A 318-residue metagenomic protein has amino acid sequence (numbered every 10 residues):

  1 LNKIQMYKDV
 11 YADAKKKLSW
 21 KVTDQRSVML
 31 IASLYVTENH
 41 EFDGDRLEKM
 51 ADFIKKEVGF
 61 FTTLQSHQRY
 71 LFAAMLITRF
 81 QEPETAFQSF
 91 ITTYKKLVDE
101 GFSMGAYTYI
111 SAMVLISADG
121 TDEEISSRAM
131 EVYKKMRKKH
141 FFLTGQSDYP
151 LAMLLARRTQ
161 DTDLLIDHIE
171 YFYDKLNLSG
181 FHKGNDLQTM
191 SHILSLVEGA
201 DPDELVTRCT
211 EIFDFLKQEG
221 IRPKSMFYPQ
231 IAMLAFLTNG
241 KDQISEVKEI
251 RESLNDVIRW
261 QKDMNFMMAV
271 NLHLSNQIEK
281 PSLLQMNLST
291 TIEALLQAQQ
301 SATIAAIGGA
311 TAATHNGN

Functional and structural regions predicted by a protein language model:
L1, D119-D122, L254-V257: Generic structural signal for short, solvent-exposed loop/turn connectors between secondary structure elements
L1-Q88, T92, V98-A106, R259 (+2 more regions): N-terminal domain-start signal
K8-K15, D45-E57, T85-L97, E124-M136 (+4 more regions): Alpha-helical repeat scaffolds
R26, R46, R69, R79 (+7 more regions): Arginine residue identity/basic-tract feature
R26-T37, H67-I77, A106-I116, S147-A156 (+3 more regions): Amphipathic alpha-helical elements of HEAT/ARM-like alpha-solenoid repeat scaffolds that form extended
R79, D122, R158, F236-L237: Alpha-helix C-terminal capping/termination sites
A86-K224: Eukaryote-skewed repeat-based solenoidal scaffolds used as protein-protein interaction platforms, primarily
D203-N318: C-terminal structured domains
